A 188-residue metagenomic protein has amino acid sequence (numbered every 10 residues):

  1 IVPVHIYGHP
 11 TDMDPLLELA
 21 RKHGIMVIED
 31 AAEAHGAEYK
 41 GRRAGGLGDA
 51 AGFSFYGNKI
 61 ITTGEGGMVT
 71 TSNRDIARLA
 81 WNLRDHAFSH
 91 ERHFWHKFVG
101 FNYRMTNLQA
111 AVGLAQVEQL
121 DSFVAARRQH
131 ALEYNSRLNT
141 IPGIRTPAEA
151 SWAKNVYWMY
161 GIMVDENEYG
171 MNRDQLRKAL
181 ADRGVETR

Functional and structural regions predicted by a protein language model:
I1-T63, M68-T71, D75: Active-site phosphate-binding strand-loop segment of PLP-dependent enzymes
I1-V4, H9, M13-L16, K22 (+2 more regions): PLP-dependent aminotransferase class I/II
